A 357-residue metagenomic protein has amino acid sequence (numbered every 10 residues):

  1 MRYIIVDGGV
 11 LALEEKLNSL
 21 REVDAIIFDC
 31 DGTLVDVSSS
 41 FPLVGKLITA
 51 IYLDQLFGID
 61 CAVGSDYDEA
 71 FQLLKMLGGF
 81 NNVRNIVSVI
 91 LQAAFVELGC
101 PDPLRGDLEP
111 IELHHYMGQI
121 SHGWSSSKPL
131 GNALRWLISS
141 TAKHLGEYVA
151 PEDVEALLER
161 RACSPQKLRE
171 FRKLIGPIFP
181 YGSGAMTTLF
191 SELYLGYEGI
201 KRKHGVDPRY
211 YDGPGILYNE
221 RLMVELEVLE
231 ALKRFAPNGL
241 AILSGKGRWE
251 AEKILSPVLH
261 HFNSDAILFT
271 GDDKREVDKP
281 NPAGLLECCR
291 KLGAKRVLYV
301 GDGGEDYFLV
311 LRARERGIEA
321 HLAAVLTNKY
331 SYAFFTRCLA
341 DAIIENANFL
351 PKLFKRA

Functional and structural regions predicted by a protein language model:
M1-F28, G64, M76, L108-L174: Non-catalytic pre-domain segments flanking phosphatase-related domains
R2-E69, N85-S88: Active-site neighborhood of HAD-like aspartate-dependent phosphohydrolases
L13-L17, I27, G131, S139 (+5 more regions): Short, acidic loop-to-helix structural element flanking the phosphoryl-transfer center in phosphate-processing enzymes
L20-R21, F235-N238, K291-K295, A357: Glycine-rich phosphate-binding loop signature in dinucleotide/nucleotide-binding domains
V23, L53-E109, L113-G118, S264-D265 (+4 more regions): Extended charged low-complexity segments that act as oligomerization/scaffolding linkers
K203, Y211-M223, A241-L298, G304-E315: Substrate-recognition "cap/lid" segment bordering the active-site pocket of phosphatases
L255-P257, Y299-E345: Acidic, Mg2+-coordinating phosphoryl-transfer loop and its flanking beta/alpha structural elements, shared across
H260-D272, Y332-R356: Structural recognition of alpha->loop->beta junctions
